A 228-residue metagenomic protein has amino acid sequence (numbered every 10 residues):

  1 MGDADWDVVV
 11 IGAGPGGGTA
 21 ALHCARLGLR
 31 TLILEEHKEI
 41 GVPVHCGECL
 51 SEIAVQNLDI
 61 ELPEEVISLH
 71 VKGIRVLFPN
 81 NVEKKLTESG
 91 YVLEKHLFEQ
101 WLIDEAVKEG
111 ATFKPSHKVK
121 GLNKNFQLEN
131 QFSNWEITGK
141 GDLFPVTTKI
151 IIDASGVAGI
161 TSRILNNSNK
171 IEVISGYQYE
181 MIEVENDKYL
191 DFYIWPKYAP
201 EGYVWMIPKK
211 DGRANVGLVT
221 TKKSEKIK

Functional and structural regions predicted by a protein language model:
D3-V8: Extreme N-terminal starter segment of soluble prokaryotic enzymes
V9, A13, L22-V44: Glycine-rich FAD pyrophosphate-binding loop
G17: N-terminal Rossmann-fold NAD(P) dinucleotide-binding loop
L22, R26, Q56, D104 (+2 more regions): Short, well-ordered alpha-helices that flank and scaffold nucleotide-derived cofactor binding pockets
P43-C46, E88-S89, L165-N166, L218: Short, solvent-exposed loop/turn segments at secondary-structure boundaries
C49-E52, K170: Short, hinge-like loop/turn segments at secondary-structure boundaries
S51-I103: A conserved beta-strand/loop capping segment in the N-terminal third of enzymes that catalyze redox or closely related
E105-K228: Predominantly flavin-linked oxidoreductase catalytic cores and closely associated redox partners
